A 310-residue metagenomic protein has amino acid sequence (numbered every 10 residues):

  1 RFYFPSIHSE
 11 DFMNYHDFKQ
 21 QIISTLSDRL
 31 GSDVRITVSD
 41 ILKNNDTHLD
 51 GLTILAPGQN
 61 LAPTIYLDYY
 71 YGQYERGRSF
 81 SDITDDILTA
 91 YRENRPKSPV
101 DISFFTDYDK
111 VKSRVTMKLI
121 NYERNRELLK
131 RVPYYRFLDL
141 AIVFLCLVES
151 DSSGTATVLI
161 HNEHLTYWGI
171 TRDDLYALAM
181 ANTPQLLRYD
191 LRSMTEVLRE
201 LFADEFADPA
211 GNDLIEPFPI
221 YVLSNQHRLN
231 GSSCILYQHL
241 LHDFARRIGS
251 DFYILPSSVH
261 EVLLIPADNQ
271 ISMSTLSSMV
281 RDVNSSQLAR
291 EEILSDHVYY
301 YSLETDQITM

Functional and structural regions predicted by a protein language model:
R1-F12: Short, Lys/Arg-enriched N-terminal segments with co-localized hydrophobic residues within the first ~10-30 amino acids
D11-K118: An N-terminal, globular interaction/scaffold subdomain
V38-I41, I254-S257, R290-V298: A generic structural motif
I41-D46, E196, H260, V298-E304: A glycine-rich phosphate-binding loop feature that marks nucleotide/adenosyl-phosphate handling sites
D50-L55, L147, V298-Y300: Short polybasic amphipathic segments
G58, P266-N269, Y301-T305: Short acidic-glycine loop/turn motifs at beta-strand connectors
K130-Q287: A contiguous, surface-oriented mixed alpha/beta subdomain in the mid-to-C-terminal portion of proteins that forms
M279-I308: Helix-rich interaction surfaces within compact, conserved domain-sized segments that mediate assembly or partner
